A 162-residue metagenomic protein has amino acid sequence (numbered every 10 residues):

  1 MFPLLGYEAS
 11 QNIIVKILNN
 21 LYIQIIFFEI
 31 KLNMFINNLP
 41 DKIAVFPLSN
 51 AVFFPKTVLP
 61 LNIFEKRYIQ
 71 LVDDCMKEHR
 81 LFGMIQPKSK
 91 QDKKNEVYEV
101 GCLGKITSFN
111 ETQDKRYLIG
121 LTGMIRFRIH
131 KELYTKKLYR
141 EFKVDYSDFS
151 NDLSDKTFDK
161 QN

Functional and structural regions predicted by a protein language model:
F2-A9: Extreme N-terminal basic, low-complexity initiation segments that serve as generic localization/processing leaders
A9-N12, L18-I26: N-terminal amphipathic/hydrophobic targeting modules at extreme N-termini, encompassing cleavable Sec/SRP-type signal
N20, L32-N162: N-terminal low-complexity, acidic/polar interaction/targeting segments
